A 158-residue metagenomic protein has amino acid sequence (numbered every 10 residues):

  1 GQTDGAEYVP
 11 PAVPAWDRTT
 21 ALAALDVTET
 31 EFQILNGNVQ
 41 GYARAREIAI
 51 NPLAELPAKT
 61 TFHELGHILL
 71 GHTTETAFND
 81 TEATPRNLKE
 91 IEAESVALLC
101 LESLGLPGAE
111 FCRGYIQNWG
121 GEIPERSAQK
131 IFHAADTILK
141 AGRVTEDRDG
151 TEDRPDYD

Functional and structural regions predicted by a protein language model:
G1-E55: Contiguous, non-catalytic segments that form substrate-binding/exosite surfaces or channel walls
G1-E7, F78-E82, D158: Intrinsically disordered, low-complexity linkers and terminal tails enriched in Pro/Gly and often acidic or mixed-charge
A49-N51, E55, L69, T81-L88: Hydrophobic alpha-helical bundle architecture
K59-T73, A93: Active-site recognition of the HExxH zinc-binding catalytic motif
L70-T81, K140-R143: C-terminal helix-coil-helix/basic helical segment that borders enzyme active sites and/or dimer interfaces and provides
F78-E94, E102: Active-site metal-coordination segments of metallo-dependent hydrolases
P85, L98-Y157: Long, well-structured alpha-helical subdomains associated with metal-dependent extracellular/ecto-lumenal hydrolases
